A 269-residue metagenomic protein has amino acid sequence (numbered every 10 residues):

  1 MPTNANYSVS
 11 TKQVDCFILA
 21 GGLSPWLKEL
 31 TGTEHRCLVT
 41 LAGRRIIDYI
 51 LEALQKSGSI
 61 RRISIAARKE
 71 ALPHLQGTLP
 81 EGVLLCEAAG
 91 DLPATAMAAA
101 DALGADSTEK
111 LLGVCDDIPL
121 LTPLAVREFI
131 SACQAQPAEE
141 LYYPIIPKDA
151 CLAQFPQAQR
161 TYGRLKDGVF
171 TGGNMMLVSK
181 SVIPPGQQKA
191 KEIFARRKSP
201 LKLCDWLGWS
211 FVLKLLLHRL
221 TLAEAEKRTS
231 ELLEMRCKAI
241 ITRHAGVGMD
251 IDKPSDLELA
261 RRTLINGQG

Functional and structural regions predicted by a protein language model:
M1-G32: N-terminal nucleotide-binding beta1-loop-alpha1 segment
G32-D48: Short catalytic helix/loop segments, enriched in acidic residues and glycine and frequently bearing histidine
D48, S64-R68: Short internal beta-strands
A53-I60: Short, acidic, metal-binding catalytic loop of nucleotide-sugar glycosyltransferases
G77-L111, L120-L121, E128: Short phosphate-binding loop-to-helix
V114-D116: Active-site acidic Asp-centered loop
T122-E231, T242-G246: Conserved core of the sugar-phosphate nucleotidyltransferase
K253: Short, conserved phosphate/pyrophosphate- and ester-handling motifs at nucleotide-, phospho-/glycolipid
